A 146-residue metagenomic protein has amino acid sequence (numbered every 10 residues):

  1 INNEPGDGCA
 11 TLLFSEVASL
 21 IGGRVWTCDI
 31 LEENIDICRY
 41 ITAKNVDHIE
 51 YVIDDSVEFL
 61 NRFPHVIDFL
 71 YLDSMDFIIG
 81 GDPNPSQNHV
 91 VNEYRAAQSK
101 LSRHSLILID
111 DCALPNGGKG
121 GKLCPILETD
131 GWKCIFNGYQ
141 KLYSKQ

Functional and structural regions predicted by a protein language model:
I1, Y71-I78: Short loop/turn segments at strand-loop or loop-helix junctions that form parts of catalytic or ligand-binding pockets
I1-E58: SAM cofactor-binding core of SAM-dependent methyltransferases, primarily the Rossmann-like beta-alpha-beta module
A18-S19, F63-P64, K100-L101: A generic alpha-to-beta junction signature in SAM-dependent methyltransferases
C28, D54, L70-S74, I107-D111: Active-site flanking residues adjacent to catalytic metal/cofactor-binding acidic residues
R62-L70: A short acidic, Gly/Pro-enriched loop at the edge of an enzyme's catalytic core that lines a small-molecule cofactor
D76-Q146: C-terminal substrate-binding/active-site "lid" region of AdoMet-derived donor-dependent transferases
